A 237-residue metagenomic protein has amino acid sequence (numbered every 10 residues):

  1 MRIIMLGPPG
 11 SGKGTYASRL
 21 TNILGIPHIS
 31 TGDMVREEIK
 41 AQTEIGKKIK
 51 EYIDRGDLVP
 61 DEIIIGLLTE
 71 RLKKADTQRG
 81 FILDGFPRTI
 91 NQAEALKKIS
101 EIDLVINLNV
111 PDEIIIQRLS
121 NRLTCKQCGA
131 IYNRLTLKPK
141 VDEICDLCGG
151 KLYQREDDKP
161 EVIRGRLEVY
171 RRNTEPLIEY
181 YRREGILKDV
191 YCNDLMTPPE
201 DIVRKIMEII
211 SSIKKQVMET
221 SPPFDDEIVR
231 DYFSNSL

Functional and structural regions predicted by a protein language model:
M5: Hydrophobic anchor at the beta1->P-loop junction of P-loop NTPases
P8: P-loop (Walker A) phosphate-binding loop of NTP-binding proteins
K13: Conserved lysine of the Walker
P27-E101, P111, T124-A130, R155: ATP-dependent small-molecule kinase phosphotransfer cores that center on conserved nucleotide phosphate-binding segments
D84, S100-N121, L137, V141-I144: Conserved phosphate-donor/acceptor-positioning beta-strand/loop module used by diverse small-molecule
Q117-R164: Cys/His-rich short segments
K151-L237: NTP-dependent small-molecule kinase module
